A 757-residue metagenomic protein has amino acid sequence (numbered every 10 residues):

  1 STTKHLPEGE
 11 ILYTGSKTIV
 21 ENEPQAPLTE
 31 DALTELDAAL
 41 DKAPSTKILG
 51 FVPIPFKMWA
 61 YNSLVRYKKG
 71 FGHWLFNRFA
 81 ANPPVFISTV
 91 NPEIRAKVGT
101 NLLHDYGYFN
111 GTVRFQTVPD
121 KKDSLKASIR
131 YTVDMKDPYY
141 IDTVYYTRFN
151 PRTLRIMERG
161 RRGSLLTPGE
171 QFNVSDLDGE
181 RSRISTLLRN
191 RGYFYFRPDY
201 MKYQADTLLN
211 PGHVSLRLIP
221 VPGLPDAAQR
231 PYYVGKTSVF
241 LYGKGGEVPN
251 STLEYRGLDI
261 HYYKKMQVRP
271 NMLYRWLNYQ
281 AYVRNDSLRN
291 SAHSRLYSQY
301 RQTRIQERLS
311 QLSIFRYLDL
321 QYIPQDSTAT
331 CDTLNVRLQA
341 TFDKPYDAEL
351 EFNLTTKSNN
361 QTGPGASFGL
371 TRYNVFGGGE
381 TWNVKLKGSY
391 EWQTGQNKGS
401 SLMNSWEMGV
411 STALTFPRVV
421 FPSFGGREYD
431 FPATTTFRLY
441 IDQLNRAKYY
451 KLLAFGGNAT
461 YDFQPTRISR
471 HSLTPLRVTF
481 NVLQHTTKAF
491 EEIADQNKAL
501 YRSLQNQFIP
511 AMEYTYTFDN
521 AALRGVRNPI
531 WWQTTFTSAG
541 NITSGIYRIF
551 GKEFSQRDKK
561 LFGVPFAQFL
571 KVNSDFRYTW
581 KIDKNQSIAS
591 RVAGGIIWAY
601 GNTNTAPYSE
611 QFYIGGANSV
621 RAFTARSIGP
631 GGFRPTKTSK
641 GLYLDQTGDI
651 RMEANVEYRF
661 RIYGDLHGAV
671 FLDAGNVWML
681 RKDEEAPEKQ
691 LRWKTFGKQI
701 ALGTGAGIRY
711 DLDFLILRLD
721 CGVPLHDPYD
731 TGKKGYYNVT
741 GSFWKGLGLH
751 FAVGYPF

Functional and structural regions predicted by a protein language model:
S1-Q311, R316-L320, T333, F424: Interaction-mediating elements
Y108-V113, F194-P198, T362-A366, M408-V410 (+2 more regions): Amphipathic hydrophobic-ligand
Q116-V118, T132-P138, Y146-P151, M201 (+12 more regions): Solvent-exposed coil/turn segments that connect beta secondary-structure elements in extracytoplasmic/periplasmic
T153-I156, Q267, Y297-Q533, R621-A622 (+5 more regions): Gram-negative/organellar outer-membrane beta-barrel architecture
Y255-Y263, T355-N359, S472-F660, V670-K694: C-terminal outer-membrane beta-barrel translocator/porin domains of Gram-negative envelope proteins and their
L350, W382-L386, F437-L439, W532-F536 (+6 more regions): Membrane-embedded beta-strand positions of outer-membrane beta-barrel proteins
D649, G664-L666, Q699: Hydrophobic alpha-helical transmembrane segments and adjacent short intramembrane/lumenal linkers of inner/organellar
D673-G675, L680, G705, R709 (+2 more regions): Flexible, small/polar- and glycine-enriched "cap/hinge" segments at structural transition points
